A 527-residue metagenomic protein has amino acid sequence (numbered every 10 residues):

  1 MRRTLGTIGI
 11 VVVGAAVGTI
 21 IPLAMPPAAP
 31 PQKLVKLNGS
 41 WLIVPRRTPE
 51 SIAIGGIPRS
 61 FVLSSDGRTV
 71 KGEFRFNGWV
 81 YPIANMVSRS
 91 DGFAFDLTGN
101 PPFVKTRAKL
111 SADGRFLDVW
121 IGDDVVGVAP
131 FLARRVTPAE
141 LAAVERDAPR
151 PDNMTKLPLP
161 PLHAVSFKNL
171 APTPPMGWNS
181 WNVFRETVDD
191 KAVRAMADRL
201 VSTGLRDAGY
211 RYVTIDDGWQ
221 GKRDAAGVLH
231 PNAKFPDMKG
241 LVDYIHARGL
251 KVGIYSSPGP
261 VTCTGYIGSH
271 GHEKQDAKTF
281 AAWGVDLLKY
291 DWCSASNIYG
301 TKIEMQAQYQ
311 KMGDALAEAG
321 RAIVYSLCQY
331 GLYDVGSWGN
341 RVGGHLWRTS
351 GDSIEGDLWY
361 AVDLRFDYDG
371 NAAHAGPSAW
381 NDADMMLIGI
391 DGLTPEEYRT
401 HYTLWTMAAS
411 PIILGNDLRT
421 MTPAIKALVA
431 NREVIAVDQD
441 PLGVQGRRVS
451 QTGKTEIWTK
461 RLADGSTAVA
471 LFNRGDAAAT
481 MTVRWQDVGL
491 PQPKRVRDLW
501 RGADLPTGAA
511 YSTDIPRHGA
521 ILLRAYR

Functional and structural regions predicted by a protein language model:
P27-P31, V80-S90, F116, W120-P160: Edge beta-strand at a domain terminus
P30-G114, W120-I121, G127: Central antiparallel beta-sheet cores of small beta-barrel/beta-sandwich binding domains
P158-T187: An acidic-aromatic substrate-binding cleft motif
P174-S180, G209-D216, K251-S256, D286-D291 (+6 more regions): Structural recognition of the beta-strand scaffold that forms the well-ordered cores of secreted hydrolase catalytic
A192-Y299: Aromatic-lined carbohydrate-binding/catalytic grooves of carbohydrate-active enzymes
H272-Q275, A317, R321-D417, D438: Glycan-recognition surfaces
W405-A408, I413-G415, Q451-L490: Carbohydrate-binding surface patches
T507-R527: C-terminal beta-strand-rich structural cap/linker in extracellular carbohydrate-active enzymes
